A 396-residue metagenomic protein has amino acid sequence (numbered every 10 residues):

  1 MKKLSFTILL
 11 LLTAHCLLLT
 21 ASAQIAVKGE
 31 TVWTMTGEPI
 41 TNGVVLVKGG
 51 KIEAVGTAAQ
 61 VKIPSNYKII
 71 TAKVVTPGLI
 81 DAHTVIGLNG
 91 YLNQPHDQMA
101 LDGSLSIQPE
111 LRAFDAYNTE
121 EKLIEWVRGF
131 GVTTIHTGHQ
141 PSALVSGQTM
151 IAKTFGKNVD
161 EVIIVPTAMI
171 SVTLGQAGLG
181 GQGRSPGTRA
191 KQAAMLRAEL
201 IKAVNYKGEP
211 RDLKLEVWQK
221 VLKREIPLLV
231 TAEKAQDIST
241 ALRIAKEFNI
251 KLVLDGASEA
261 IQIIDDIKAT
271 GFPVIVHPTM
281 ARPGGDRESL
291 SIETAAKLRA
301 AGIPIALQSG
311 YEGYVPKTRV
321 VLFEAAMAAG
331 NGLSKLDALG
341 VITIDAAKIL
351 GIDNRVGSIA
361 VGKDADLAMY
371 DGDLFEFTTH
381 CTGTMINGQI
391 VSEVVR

Functional and structural regions predicted by a protein language model:
K3-A21, P210: Short, basic, low-complexity termini and linkers enriched in Ser/Thr/Gly/Pro that act as targeting/leader peptides
I25-V27, K62-F114: Replace "His-x-His-based motif
E30, V45, G50, A72 (+10 more regions): Divalent metal-coordination and catalytic microenvironments
E30-W33, G43, A360-R396: C-terminal cap of metal-dependent C-N hydrolases
T36-T76: Histidine-rich, glycine-flanked metal-binding segment
Y91-L92, Q98-S104, P109-E110, P227 (+3 more regions): His/Asp/Glu-enriched, well-ordered alpha-helical/loop segment that forms or immediately abuts the divalent-metal
E120-L123, R128-S239, R243-L252: Polyanionic/metal-chelating signatures
A245-K251, K268-I275, G302-P304: Glycine-enriched alpha-helix->loop->beta-strand junction motifs that scaffold or abut catalytic
